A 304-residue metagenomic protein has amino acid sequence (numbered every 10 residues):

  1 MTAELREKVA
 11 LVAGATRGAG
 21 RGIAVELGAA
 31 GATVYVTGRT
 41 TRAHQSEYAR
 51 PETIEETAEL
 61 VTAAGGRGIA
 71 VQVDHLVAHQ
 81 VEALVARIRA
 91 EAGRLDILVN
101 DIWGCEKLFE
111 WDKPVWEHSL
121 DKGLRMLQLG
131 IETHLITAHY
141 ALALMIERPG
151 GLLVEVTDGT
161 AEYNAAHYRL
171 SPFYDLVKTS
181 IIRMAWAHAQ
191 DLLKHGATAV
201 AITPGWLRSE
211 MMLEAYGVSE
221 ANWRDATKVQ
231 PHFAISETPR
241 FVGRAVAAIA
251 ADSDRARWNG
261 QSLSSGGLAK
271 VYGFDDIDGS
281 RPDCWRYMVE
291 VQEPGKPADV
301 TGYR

Functional and structural regions predicted by a protein language model:
A3-A92, W103-K122, A298-Y303: Short-chain dehydrogenase/reductase
K8, G66-R67, R94-L95, M145-G159 (+2 more regions): Active-site loop of short-chain dehydrogenase/reductase
L27, R94, L153, I182-A185 (+2 more regions): Conserved Rossmann-fold SDR core element
A30, E91-A92, C105-E110, Y140-L152 (+3 more regions): A short helix-coil junction within the Rossmann-fold of NAD(P)-dependent oxidoreductases
G104-L108, W116-K122, L152-K194, G205-L207 (+1 more regions): Catalytic loop of short-chain dehydrogenase/reductase
A138-H139, W186: A short, exposed helix-loop element centered on a Lys and neighboring polar residues
A201, A221-R304: C-terminal helical subdomain
